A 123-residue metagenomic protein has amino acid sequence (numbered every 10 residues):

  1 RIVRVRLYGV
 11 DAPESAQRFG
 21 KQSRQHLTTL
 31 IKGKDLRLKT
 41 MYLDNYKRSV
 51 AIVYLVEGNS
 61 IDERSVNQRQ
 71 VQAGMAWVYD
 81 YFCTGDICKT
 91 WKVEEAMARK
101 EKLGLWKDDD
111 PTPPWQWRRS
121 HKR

Functional and structural regions predicted by a protein language model:
R1-R123: Small beta-barrel nucleic-acid-binding modules, primarily SNase/OB-fold domains and secondarily Tudor-like barrels
